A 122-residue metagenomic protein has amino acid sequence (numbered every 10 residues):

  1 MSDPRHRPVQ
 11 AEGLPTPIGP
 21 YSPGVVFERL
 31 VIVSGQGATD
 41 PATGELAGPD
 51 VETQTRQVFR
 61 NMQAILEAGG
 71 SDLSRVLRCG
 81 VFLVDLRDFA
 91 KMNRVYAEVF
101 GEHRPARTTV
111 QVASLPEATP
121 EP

Functional and structural regions predicted by a protein language model:
S2-P122: Short, polar/acidic, helix-capping and beta-turn segments at strand->helix junctions that line the mouths
